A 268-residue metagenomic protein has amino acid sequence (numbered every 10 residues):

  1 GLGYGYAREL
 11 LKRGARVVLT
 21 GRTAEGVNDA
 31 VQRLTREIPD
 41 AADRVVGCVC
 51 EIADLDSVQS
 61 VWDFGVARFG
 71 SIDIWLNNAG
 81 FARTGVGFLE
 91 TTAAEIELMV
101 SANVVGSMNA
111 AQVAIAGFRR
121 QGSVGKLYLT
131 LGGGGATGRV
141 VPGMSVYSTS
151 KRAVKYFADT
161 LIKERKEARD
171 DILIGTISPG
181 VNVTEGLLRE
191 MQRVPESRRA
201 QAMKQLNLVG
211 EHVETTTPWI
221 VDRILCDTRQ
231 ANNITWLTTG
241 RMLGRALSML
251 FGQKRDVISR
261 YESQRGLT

Functional and structural regions predicted by a protein language model:
G1-V18: Canonical Rossmann dinucleotide-binding motif of NAD(H)/NADP(H)-dependent dehydrogenases/reductases, specifically
A15-D29: Conserved glycine-rich Rossmann-like NAD(P)H-binding loop of the short-chain dehydrogenase/reductase
E25, V49-V61, A93: The beta1-alpha1 cofactor-binding region of Rossmann-like NAD(H)/NADP(H)-dependent oxidoreductases
V86-F88, E95-E97: Substrate-binding pocket helix/loop in short-chain dehydrogenase/reductase
A111-Q112, D159: A short, exposed helix-loop element centered on a Lys and neighboring polar residues
R119-R120, V124-E167, V181: Catalytic loop of short-chain dehydrogenase/reductase
T176, R193-G252: C-terminal helical subdomain
